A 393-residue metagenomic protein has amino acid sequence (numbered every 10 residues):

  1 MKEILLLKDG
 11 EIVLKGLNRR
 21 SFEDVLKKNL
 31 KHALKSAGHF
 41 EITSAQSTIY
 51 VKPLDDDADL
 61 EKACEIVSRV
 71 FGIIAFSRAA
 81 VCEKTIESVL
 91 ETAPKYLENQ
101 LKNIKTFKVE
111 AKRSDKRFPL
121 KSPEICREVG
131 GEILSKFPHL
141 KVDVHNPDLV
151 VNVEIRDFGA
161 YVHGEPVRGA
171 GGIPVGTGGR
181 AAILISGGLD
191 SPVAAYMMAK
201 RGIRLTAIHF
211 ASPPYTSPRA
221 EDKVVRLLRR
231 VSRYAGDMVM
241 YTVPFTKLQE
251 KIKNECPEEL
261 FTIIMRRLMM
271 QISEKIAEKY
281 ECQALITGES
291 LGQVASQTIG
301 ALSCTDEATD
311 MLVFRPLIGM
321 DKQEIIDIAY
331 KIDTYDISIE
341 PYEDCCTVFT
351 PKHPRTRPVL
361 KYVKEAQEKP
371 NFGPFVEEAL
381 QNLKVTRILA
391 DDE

Functional and structural regions predicted by a protein language model:
M1-A182, P192-M238, E307, R355-L360 (+2 more regions): RNA-binding accessory domains that recognize and position tRNA/RNA substrates
E128-I133, P166, G171-G178, F245 (+2 more regions): Active-site adenylate/phosphate-handling loop in enzymes that bind or generate adenylated species
I183, A207-H209, T242, T287 (+1 more regions): Structural beta-sheet core signal
G188: Conserved G/P- and acidic residue-centered "switch" motifs that form tight phosphate/ATP-binding loops in soluble
L228-E255, D344: A conserved beta-strand->alpha-helix junction
Q293, P341-F349: Small/polar glycine-rich anion-binding or flexible loop at a beta-alpha turn
D333-P341: A short alpha-helix-loop-beta-strand transition element characteristic of N-terminal alpha/beta dinucleotide-binding
